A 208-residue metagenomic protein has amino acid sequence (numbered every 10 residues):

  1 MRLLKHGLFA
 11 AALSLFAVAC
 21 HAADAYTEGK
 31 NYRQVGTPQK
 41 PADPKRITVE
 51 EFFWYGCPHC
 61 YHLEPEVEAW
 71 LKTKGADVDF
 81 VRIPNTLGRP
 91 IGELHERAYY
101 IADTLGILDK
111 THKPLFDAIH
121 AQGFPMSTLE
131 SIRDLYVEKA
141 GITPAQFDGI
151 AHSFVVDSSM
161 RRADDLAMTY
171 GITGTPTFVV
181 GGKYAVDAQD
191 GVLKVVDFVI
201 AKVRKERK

Functional and structural regions predicted by a protein language model:
R2-R89, D164, M168-T169, A201-K208: Extracytoplasmic thiol/disulfide redox context detector
K5, W54, E138-K208: C-terminal cap of thioredoxin/glutaredoxin-like
V18-H21, Q122, D187: Residue-level signature of transmembrane alpha-helix interfaces in integral membrane proteins
Y32, F52-Y55, Y99-Y100, F116 (+5 more regions): Aromatic side chains
Q39-A42, T86, L108, E138-K139 (+1 more regions): Short, flexible segments with low predicted structural confidence
K45-R46, G56-E64, G88-H95, T104-L108 (+5 more regions): Solvent-exposed, acidic/flexible segments
E64-L71, H95-Y99, H112, L129 (+4 more regions): Extracytoplasmic/secreted envelope proteins and their assembly/folding machinery, especially bacterial periplasmic
T73-T104, D109-Y136: Structural microenvironment flanking redox-active thiols in thiol-disulfide oxidoreductases
